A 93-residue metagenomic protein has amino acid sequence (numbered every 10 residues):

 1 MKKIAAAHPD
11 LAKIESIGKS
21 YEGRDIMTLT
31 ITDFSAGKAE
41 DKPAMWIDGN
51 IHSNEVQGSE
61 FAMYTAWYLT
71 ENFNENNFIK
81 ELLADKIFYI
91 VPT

Functional and structural regions predicted by a protein language model:
M1-T93: M14 metallocarboxypeptidase catalytic domain recognition
